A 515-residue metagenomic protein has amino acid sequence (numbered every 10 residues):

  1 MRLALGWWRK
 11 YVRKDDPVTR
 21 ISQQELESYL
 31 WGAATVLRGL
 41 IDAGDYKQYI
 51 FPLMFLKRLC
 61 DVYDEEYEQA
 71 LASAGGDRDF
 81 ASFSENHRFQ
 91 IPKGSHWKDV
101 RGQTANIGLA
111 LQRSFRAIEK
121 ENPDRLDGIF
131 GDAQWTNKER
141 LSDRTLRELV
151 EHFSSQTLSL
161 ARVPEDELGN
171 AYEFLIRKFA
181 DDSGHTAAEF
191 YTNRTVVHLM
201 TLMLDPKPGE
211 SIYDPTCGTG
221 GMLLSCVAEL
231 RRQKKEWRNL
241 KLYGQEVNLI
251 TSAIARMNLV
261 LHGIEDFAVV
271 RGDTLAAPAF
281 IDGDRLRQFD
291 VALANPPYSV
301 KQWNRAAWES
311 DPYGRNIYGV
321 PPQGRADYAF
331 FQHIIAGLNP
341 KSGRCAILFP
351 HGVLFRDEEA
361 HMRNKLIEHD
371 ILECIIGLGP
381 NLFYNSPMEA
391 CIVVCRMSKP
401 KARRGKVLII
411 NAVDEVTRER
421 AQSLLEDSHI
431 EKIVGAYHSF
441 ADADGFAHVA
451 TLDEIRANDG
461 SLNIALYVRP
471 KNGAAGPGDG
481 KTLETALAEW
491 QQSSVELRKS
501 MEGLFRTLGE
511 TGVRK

Functional and structural regions predicted by a protein language model:
R2-P208, V270-A279, G377-N381, R404-V413 (+1 more regions): Non-catalytic, mostly N-terminal accessory regions of nucleic-acid modification and defense proteins
P17, I21, G283-K515: A conserved structural/catalytic subdomain of Rossmann-like adenosyl-cofactor enzymes
E25, V247, A326: Soluble or luminal CAZymes and related metallo-dependent hydrolases
Y29, Q48, E167, M222 (+4 more regions): Generic hydrophobic secondary-structure packing signal
G39, I176, G220, R231 (+3 more regions): Charged, amphipathic alpha-helical interaction segments
T186-A294, S299-S310, G314-I317, A329 (+3 more regions): Conserved S-adenosyl-L-methionine
